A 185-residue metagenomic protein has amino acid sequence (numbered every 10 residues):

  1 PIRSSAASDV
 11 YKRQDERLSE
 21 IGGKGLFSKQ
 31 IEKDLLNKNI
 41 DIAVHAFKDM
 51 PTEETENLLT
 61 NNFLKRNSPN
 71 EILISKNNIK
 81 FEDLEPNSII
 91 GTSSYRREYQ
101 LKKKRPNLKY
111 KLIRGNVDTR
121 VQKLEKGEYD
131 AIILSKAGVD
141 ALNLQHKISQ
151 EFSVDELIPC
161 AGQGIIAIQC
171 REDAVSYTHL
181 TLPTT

Functional and structural regions predicted by a protein language model:
P1-A7, Y11, H179-T185: Single conserved hydrophobic/aromatic residue that forms the stacking wall/gate of nucleotide- or nucleobase-binding
D9, G23-I31, K111-Q122: Short helix-initiation/N-cap motifs at beta->coil->alpha
R17-I40: Short, structured active-site "lid" loops
L26-F27, N37, E98-Y110, G115: Short alpha-helix C-terminal cap/hinge motif
F27, E32, H45, I133-S135: Short beta-strand and adjacent tight-turn residues that come in two discontinuous sequence segments and form the edges
L36-H45, G127-A131: Alpha-to-beta junction loops
F47-K48, E56-L108: A conserved helix-loop-strand patch within extracytoplasmic ligand-binding domains of the periplasmic binding
L108-L180: Pocket-lining segment of extracytoplasmic ligand-binding domains
